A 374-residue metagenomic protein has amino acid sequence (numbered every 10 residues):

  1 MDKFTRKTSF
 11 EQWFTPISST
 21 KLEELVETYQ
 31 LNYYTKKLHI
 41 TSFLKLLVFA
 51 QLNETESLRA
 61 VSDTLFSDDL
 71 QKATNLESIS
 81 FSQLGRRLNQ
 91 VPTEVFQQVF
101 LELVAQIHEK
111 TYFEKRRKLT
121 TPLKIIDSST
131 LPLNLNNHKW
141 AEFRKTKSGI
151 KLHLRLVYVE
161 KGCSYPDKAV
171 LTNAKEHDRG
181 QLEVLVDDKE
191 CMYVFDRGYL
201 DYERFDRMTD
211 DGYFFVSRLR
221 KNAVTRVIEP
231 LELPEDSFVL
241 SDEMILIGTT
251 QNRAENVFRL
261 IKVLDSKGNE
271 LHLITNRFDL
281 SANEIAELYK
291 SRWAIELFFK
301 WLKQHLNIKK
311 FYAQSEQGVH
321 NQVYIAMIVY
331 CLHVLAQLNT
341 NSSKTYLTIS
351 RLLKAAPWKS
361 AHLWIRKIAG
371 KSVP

Functional and structural regions predicted by a protein language model:
M1-A60, T64, E77, L88-V91 (+6 more regions): Single, function-defining residue in the core of a domain
S67-G85: Short, basic interhelical loop/turn and adjoining N-cap of the next helix at nucleic-acid- or acidic-partner-contacting
